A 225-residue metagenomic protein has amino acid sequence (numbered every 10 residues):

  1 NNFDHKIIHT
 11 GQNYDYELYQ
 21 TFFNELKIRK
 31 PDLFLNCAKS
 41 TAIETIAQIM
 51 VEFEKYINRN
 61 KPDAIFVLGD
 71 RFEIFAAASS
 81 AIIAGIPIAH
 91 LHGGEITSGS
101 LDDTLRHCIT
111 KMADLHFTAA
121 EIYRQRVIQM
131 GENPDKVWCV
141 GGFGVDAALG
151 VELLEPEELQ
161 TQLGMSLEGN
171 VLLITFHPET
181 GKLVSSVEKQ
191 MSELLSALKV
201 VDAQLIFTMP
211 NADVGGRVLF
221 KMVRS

Functional and structural regions predicted by a protein language model:
N1-Q12: N-terminal subdomain of nucleotide-sugar transferases
N13-E17, N36, M112-V187: A nucleotide-sugar donor-handling region in carbohydrate enzymes
N13-R29, R217-F220: N-terminal beta-loop-helix "entrance" segment that forms/cooperates in small-molecule cofactor or anionic ligand
F22, F34-P134: Active-site and donor-binding regions of nucleotide-sugar-utilizing enzymes
S98-G99, G181-K189, G216: Glycine/threonine-rich flexible loop motifs
K189-D202: Short hydrophobic signal-anchor/transmembrane segments that target glycosyltransferases and glycosylation machinery
V200-S225: Catalytic donor nucleotide-activated moiety binding site of glycosyltransferases and closely related
